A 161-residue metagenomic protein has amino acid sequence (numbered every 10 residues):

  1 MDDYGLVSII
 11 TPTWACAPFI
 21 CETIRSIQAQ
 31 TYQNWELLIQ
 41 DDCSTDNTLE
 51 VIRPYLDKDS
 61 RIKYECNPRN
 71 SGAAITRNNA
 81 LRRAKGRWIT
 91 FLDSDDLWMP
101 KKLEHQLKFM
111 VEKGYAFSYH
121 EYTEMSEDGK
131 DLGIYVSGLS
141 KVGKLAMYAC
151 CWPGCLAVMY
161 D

Functional and structural regions predicted by a protein language model:
M1-D161: Nucleotide-sugar donor-binding/catalytic module of glycosyltransferases that assemble extracellular/cell-envelope
